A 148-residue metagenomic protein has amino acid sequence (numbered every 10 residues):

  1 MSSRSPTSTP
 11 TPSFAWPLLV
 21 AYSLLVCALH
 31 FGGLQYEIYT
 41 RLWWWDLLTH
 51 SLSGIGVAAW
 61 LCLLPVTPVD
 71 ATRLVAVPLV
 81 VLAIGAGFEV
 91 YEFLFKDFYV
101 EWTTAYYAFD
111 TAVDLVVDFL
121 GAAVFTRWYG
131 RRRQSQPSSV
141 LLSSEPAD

Functional and structural regions predicted by a protein language model:
M1-F109, F119-D148: Bulky hydrophobic segments
